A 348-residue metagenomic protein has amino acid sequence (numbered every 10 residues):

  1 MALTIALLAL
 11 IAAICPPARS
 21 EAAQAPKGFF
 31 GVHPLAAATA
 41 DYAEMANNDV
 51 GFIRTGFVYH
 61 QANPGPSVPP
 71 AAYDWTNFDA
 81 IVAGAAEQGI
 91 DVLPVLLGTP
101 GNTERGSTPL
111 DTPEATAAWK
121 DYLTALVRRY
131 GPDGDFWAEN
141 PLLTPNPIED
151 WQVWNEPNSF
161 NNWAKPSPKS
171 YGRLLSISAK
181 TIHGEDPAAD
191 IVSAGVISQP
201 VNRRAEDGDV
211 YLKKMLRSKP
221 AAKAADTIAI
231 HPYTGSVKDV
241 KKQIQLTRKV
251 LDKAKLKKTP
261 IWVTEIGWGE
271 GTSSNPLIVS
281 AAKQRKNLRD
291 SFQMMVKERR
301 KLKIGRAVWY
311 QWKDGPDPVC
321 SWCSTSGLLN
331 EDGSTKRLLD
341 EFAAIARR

Functional and structural regions predicted by a protein language model:
M1-A22: Secretory targeting and sorting signals
A22-V58: Boundary/entry segment of secreted carbohydrate-active catalytic domains
A25, T39, A43, K120 (+8 more regions): Noncatalytic carbohydrate-binding groove/subsite architecture in carbohydrate-active enzymes
G28-P34, I53-T55, V92-P94, E149-V153 (+4 more regions): Hydrophobic faces of well-ordered beta-strands that scaffold small-molecule active sites in alpha/beta enzyme cores
N48-A205, A221: Substrate-binding cleft and catalytic face of glycoside hydrolase catalytic domains, especially the flexible beta-alpha
N155, E265-G271, Y310-K313: Acidic helix/loop microenvironments that form the catalytic cleft of cell-wall polysaccharide enzymes
P232, R306-D314, A343-A346: Glycan-recognition surfaces
C323-R348: Extended substrate-binding grooves/exosites of carbohydrate-active enzymes
